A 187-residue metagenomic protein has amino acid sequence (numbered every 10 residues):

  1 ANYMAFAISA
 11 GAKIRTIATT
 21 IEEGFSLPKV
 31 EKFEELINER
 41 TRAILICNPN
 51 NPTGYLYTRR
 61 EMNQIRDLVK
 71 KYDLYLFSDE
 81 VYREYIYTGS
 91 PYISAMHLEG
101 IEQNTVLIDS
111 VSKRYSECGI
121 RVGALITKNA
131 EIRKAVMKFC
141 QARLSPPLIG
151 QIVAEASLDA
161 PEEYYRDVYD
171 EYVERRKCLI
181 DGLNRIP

Functional and structural regions predicted by a protein language model:
A1, L36-R40, N63, E174 (+1 more regions): Short, intrinsically disordered, charge-balanced linker/junction segments flanking boundaries in proteins
A1-I14, P147: Substrate-binding/gating loop at the entrance of the active-site cleft, primarily in PLP-dependent aminotransferase-like
Y3, I65, A95: Aromatic/hydrophobic pocket-lining residues that form π-stacking "cages" and hydrophobic walls in ligand
A12, K71-Y75, I101-Q103: A short helix->loop->beta-strand "cap" motif at the edges of active sites that frequently abuts
R15-A18, A95, I108: Hydrophobic residues at beta-strand termini and immediately following loops that shape nucleotide-binding pockets
T19-S90: Active-site phosphate-binding strand-loop segment of PLP-dependent enzymes
N104-N184: PLP-dependent aminotransferase class I/II
